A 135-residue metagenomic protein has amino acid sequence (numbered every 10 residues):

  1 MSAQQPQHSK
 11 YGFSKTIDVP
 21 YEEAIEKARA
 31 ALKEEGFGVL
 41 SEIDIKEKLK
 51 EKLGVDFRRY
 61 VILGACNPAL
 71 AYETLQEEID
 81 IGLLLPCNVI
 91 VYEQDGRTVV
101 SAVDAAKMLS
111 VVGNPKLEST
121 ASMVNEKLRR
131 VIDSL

Functional and structural regions predicted by a protein language model:
S2-G36: Terminal, regulation- and interaction-focused segments at domain boundaries
D18-P20, C66, Y92, V103: Solvent-exposed residues in well-ordered beta-strands and their adjoining turns, especially edge/terminal strands
E26-K27, D44, E77, M123 (+1 more regions): Short Gly/charged-rich anion-binding patches and loops
E34, G38-I90: Compact, glycine-rich, soluble single-domain proteins
L83-D95, I132-L135: Short secondary-structure transition/capping segments
N88-N114: Beta-strand/loop substructures that line and gate deep hydrophobic ligand-binding cavities in soluble
V111-L135: Well-ordered alpha/beta subsegment
